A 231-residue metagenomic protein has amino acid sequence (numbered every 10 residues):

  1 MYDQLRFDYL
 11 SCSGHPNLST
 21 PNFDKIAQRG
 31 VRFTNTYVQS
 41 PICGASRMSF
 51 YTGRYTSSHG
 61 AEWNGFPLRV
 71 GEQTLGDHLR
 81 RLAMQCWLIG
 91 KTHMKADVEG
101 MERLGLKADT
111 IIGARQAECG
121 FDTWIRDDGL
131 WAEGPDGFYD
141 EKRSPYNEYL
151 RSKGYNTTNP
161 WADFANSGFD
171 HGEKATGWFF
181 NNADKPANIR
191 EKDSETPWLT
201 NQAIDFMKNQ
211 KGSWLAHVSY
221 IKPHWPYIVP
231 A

Functional and structural regions predicted by a protein language model:
M1-A231: Formylglycine-dependent sulfatase
